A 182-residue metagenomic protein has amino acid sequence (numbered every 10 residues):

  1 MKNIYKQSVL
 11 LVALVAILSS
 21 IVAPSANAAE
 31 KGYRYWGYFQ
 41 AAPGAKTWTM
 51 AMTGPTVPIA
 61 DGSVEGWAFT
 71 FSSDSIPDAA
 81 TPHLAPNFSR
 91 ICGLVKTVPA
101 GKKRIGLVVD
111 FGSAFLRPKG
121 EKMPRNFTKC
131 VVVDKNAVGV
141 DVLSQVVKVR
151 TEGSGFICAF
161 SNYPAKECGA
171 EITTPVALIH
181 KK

Functional and structural regions predicted by a protein language model:
K2, L18-K182: Ubiquitin-like/PB1-type beta-grasp interaction modules and other compact soluble beta-rich domains
K2-L11: Bacterial N-terminal signal peptides that target proteins for export
L10-L18: Hydrophobic helical h-region of N-terminal Sec-dependent signal peptides in bacterial secretory/periplasmic proteins
